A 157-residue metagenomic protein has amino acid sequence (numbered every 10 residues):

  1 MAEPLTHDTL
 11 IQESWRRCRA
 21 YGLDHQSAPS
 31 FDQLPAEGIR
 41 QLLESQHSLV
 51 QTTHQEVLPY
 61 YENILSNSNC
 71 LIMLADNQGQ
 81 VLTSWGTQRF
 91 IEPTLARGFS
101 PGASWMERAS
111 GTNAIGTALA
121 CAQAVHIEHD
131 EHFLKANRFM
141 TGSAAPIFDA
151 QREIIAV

Functional and structural regions predicted by a protein language model:
M1-A103, T117, H126, F139: Intrinsically disordered, low-complexity terminal regulatory regions
I64, T117, H132-L134, D149-A150: A general structural signal for short secondary-structure junctions and capping/turn motifs
N69, R108-A109, T141-G142: Short alpha-helix boundary/capping motifs
N77, H129-E131, A145: Fold-independent oxyanion-binding glycine-rich loops and adjacent beta-strand/coil segments at enzyme active sites
A103, A109, N137, Q151: Solvent-exposed, flexible loop/coil residues
W105-T112, A118-F133: Short loop/turn segments at beta-alpha junctions that line or gate ligand-sensing/allosteric surfaces
A136-P146: A short beta-strand signature within small-molecule sensing/ligand-binding domains used in signal transduction
I147-V157: Short hydrophobic/glycine-rich mini-motifs in sensory/regulatory modules that couple input to downstream signaling
